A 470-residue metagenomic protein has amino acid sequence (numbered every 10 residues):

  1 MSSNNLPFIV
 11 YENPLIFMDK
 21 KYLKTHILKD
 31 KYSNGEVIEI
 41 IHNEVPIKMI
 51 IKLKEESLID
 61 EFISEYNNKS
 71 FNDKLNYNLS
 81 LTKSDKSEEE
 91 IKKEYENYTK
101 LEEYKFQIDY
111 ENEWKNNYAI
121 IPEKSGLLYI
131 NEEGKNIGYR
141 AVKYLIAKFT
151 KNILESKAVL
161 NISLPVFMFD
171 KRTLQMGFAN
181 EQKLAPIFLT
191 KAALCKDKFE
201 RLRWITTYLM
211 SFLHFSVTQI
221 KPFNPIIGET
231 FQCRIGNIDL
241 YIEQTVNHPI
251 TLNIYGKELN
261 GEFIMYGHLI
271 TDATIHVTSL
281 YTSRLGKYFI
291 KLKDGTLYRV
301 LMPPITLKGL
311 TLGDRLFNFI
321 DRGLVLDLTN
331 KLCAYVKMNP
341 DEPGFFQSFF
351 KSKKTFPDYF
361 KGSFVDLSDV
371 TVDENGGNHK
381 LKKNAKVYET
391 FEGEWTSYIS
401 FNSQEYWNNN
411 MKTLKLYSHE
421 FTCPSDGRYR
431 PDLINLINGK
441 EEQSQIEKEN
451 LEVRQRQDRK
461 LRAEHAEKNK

Functional and structural regions predicted by a protein language model:
M1-S3, K470: A positional/structural detector of protein chain ends, strongest at the extreme C-terminus and weakly at the extreme
N4-I50, K54-L75: Canonical RRM/RBD RNA-binding surface and closely related RRM-like beta-sheet modules in eukaryotic RNA-binding proteins
P7, I16, K29, S80-T82 (+3 more regions): Compositionally biased amphipathic helical and low-complexity segments enriched in hydrophobic
P7-F8, I38, M49, L79 (+3 more regions): A broad, low-specificity signal marking well-ordered, structured residues that form hydrophobic/aromatic
E55-E56, K83-D85: Non-catalytic surface loops within mature trypsin-like serine protease
N72, N78, T82, E88-K93: Eukaryote-biased recognition of long, low-complexity, charge-rich segments
K86-T190, L194-K470: Extended acidic, Ser/Thr- and Pro-enriched interaction/regulatory segments
